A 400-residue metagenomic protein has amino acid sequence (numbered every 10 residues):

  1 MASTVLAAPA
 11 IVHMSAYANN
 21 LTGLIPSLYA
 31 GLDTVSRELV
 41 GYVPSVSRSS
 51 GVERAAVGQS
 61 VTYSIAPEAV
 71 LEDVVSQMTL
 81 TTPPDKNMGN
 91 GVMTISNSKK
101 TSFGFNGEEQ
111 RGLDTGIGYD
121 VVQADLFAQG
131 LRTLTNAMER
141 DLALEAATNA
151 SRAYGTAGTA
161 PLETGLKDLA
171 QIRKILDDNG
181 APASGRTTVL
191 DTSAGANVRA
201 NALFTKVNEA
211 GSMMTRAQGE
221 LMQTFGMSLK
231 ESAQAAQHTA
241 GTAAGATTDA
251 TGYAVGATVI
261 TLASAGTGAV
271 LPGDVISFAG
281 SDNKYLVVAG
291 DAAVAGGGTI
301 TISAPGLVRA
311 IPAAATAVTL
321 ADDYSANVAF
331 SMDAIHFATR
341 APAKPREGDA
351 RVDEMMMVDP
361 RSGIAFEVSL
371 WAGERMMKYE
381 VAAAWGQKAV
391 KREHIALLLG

Functional and structural regions predicted by a protein language model:
A2-I95: N-terminal "assembly arms/tails" that initiate or stabilize quaternary assembly in self-assembling proteins
S3-T4, F366-G400: Hydrophobic, glycine-enriched assembly/anchoring segments
V43-V57, T62, P67-V70, L166-V189 (+2 more regions): Short, low-complexity, charged/polar segments at coil/turn and helix-coil boundaries
Y63, M93-D168, D177-A194, M222-L229 (+1 more regions): Long, contiguous amphipathic alpha-helices that act as assembly "spine/axial" helices in icosahedral shell and virion
N197-A313, L397-G400: Autoprocessing Asn-cyclization modules and mimics
A279-G280, L320, A382: Residue-level recognition of conserved beta-strand edge/terminus positions
G297-V352: Glycine- and charge-enriched low-complexity intrinsically disordered segments
M357-V368: A conserved acidic, glycine/proline-rich C-terminal tail/linker
